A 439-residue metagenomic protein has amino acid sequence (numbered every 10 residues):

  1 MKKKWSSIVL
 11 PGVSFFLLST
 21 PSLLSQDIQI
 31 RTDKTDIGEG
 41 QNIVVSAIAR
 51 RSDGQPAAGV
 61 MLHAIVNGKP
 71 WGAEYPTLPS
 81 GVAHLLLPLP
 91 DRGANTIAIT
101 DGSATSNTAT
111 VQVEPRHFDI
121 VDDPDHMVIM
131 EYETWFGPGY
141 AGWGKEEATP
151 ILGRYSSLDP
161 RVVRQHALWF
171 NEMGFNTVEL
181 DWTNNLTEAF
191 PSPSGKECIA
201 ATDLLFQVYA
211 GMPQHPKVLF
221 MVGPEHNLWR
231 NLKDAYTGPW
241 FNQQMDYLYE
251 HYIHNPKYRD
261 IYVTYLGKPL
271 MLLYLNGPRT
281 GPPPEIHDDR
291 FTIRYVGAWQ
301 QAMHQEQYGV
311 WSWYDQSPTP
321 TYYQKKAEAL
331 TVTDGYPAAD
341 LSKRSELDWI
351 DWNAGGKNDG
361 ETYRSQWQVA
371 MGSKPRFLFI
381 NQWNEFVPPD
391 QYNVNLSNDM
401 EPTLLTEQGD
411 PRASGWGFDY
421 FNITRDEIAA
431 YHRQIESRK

Functional and structural regions predicted by a protein language model:
T35-Q41: Short, solvent-exposed loop/linker segments at the N-terminal edge of repeated beta-sheet extracellular domains
Q41-D53: Beta-strand-rich structural segments
I43, G93-I97: Exposed beta-strand face motif in extracellular beta-rich ectodomains
Q55-A64: Short, ordered, surface-exposed loop/turn motifs in non-cytosolic proteins
T77-L85: Glycine-centered loop-to-beta-strand initiation motif
L87-G93: Surface-exposed, short loops/turns at beta-strand junctions within beta-sandwich domains
A104-P115: Edge beta-strands of extracellular beta-sandwich domains
E114-K439: Glycan-processing catalytic domains of CAZymes
